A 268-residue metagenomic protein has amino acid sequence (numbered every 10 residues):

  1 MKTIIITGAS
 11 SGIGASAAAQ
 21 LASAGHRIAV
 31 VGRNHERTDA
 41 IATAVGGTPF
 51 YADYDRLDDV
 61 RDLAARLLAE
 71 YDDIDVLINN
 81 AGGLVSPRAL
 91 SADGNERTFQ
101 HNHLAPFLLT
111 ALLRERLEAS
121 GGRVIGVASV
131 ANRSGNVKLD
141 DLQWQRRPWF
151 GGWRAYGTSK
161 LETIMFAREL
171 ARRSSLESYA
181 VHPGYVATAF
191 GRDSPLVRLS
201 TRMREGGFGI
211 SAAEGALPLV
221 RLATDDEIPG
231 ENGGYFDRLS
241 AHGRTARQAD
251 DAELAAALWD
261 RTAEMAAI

Functional and structural regions predicted by a protein language model:
T3-I6, L77-I78: Conserved hydrophobic beta-strands of the Rossmann-like cofactor-binding core in SDR/related NAD(P)H-dependent
S10-G12: Conserved glycine-rich cofactor-binding loop
A24-A40: Conserved glycine-rich Rossmann-like NAD(P)H-binding loop of the short-chain dehydrogenase/reductase
T43-D58: Rossmann-fold cofactor-recognition segment
R66-N79, V85-L90: A glycine-rich helix->loop->beta "capping" turn within Rossmann-like NAD(P)(H)-dependent oxidoreductase domains
G83-P87, E96, E118-S175, H182-V197 (+1 more regions): Catalytic loop of short-chain dehydrogenase/reductase
H103-L104: Ankyrin-repeat alpha-helix packing hotspot
S159, A180, R202-G243, A252-A256: C-terminal helical subdomain
